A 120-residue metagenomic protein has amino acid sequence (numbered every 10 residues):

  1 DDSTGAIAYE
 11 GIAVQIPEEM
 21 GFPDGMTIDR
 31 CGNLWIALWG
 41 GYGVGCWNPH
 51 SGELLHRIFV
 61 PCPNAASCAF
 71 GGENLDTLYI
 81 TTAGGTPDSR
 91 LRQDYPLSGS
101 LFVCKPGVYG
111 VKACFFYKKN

Functional and structural regions predicted by a protein language model:
D1-A6, P49-S51, K105-V111: Short loop/turn segments immediately following beta-strands, especially the blade-tip and inter-blade linker loops
A6-Q15, H56-F59, A113-N120: Beta-propeller fold detector
G11-L34, P61-D76: Beta-rich, blade/repeat-based domains predominating in secreted/periplasmic proteins but also intracellular
L34-W39, Y79-G85: Conserved beta-strand positions in repeat-built beta-propeller and related beta-rich domains
Y42-V44, T86-D88, L101: Structural signal for beta-propeller blades
G43-H56, A69-G72, L78, K118: Flexible "stalk/tail and boundary" regions
G84-S98: Short, conserved, GDST-rich strand-edge loop motifs in beta-rich repeat architectures
D94-N120: Sequence/structural signature of beta-propeller modules and their immediately flanking N-terminal secretory/stalk
